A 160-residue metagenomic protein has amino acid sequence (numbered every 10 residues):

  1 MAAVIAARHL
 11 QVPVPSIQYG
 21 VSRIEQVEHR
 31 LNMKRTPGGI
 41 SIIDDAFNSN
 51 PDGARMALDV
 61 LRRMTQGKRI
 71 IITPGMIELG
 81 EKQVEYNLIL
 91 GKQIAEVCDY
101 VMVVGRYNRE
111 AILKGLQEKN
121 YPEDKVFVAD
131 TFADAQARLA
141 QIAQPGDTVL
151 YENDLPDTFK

Functional and structural regions predicted by a protein language model:
A2-K160: ATP-dependent carboxylate-amine ligase
